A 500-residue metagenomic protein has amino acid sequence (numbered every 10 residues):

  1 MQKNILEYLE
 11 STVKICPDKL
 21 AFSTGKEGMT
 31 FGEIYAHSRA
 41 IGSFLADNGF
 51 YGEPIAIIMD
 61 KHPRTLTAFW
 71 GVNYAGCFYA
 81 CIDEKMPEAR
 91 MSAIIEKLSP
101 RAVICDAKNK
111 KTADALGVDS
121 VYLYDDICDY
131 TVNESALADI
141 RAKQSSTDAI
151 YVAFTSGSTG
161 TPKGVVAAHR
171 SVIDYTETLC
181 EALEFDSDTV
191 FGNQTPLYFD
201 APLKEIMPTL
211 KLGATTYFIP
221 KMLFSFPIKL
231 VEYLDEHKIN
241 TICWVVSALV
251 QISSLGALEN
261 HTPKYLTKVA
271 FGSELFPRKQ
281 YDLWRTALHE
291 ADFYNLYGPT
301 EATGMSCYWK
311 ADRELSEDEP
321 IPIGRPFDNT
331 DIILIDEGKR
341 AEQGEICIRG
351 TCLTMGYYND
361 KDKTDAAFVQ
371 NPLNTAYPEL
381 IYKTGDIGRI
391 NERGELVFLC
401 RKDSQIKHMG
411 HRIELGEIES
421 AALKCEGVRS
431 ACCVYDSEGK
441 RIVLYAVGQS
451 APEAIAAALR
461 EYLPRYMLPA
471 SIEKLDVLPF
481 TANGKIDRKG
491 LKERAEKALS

Functional and structural regions predicted by a protein language model:
N4-L6, V103-A115, S120-A142, V172 (+2 more regions): AMP-dependent adenylate-forming
E7-M29, I150-V152, E395-L396: AMP-dependent adenylate-forming
P17, A136-F154, T161, F185-F191 (+1 more regions): Conserved pre-ATP/AMP-binding loop-to-beta segment of ANL
D18-N48, S92, A167-I173: Conserved AMP-binding/adenylate-forming core of the ANL superfamily
M29, F44-K85, V190-P196: Conserved AMP-binding/adenylate-forming
T30-G32, I150-E177: Conserved AMP-binding A3 loop
K163-G192, D200-N240: Conserved AMP-binding/adenylation subdomain of ANL enzymes
K211-A214, I239-C243, S253-D318: Gly/Ser/Thr-rich phosphate-binding loop
